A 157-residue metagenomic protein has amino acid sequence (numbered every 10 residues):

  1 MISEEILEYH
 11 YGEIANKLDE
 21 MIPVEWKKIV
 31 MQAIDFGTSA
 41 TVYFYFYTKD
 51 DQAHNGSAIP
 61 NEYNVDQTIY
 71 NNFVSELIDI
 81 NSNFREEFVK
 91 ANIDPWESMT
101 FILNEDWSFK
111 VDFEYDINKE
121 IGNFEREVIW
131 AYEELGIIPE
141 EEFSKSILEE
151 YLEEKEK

Functional and structural regions predicted by a protein language model:
M1-I59: N-terminal "first-domain core" detector
M1-Y9, N61-I78: Short N-terminal edge-element motif at the start of the domain
E8, G12-D19, V74-I78, S82 (+2 more regions): Generic detector of well-ordered alpha-helical segments enriched in charged/polar residues, highlighting helical
K17, M21, E87, I138 (+1 more regions): Surface-exposed polar/charged interaction patches
W26, V89-N92, W96, E140-F143: Residue-level signal for secondary-structure boundary elements
G37-T68, L103, D112-F124: Extended intrinsically disordered, low-complexity coil regions enriched in Ser, Thr, Gly, Ala and often Pro
N72-E125, I129: Amphipathic protein-protein interaction modules
S108-K157: Acidic, proline/glycine-rich low-complexity IDRs
